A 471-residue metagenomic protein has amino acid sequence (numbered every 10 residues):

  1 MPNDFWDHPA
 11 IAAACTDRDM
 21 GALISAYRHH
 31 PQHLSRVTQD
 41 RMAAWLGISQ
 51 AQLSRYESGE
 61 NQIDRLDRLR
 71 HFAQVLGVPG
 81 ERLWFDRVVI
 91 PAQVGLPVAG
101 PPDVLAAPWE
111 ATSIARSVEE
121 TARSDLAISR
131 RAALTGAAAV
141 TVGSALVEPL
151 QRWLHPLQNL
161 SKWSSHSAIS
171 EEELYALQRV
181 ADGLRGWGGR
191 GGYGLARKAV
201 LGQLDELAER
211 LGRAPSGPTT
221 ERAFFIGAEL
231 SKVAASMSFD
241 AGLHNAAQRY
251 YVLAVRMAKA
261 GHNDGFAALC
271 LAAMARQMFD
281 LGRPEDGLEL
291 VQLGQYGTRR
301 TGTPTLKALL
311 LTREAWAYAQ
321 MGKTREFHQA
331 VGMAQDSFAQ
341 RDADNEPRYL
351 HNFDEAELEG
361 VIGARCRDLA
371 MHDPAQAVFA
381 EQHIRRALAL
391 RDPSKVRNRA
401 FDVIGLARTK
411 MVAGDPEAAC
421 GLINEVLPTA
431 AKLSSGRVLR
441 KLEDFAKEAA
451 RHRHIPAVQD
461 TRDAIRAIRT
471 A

Functional and structural regions predicted by a protein language model:
M1-S35, D40, R70, E81: A short, Lys/Arg-rich alpha-helix, primarily the initiator
F5, C15, S161-A471: Conserved binding/catalytic microenvironments
R36, E60-Q74: Short, basic-rich loop-to-helix N-cap that marks the start of a DNA-contacting helix
L46-D64: Recognition helix of helix-turn-helix/homeodomain-like DNA-binding domains that insert into the DNA major groove
E57, R68, R87: DNA major-groove recognition helix of helix-turn-helix
G77-I90, L358: Short C-terminal boundary/hinge segments that cap the last helix of small helical domains
W84, V88-E171: Compositionally biased, long intrinsically disordered regions
